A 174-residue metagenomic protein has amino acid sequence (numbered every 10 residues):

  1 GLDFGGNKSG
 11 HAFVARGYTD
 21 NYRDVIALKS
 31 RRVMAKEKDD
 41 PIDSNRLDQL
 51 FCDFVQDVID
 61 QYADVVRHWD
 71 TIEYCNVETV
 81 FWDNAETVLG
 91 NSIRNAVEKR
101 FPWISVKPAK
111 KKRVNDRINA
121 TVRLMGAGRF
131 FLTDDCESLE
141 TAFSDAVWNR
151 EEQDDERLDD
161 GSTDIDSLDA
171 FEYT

Functional and structural regions predicted by a protein language model:
G1-G6, D83: Two-metal-ion RNase H-like nuclease active-site motif
G6-N7, T163: Active-site-proximal structural scaffolding
N7-K8, T19-R23: Secondary-structure boundary elements
S9, L89, D166-A170: Catalytic-loop motifs flanking and including active-site residues across diverse enzymes
G10-R16: Short beta-strand scaffold segments in enzyme catalytic cores
V14, N21-L158: Mg2+-dependent endonuclease catalytic cores in nucleic-acid-processing enzymes, primarily RNase H-like
G17-Y18, T174: Short beta-strand-to-coil "C-cap" segments at the C-terminal boundary of structured domains/repeats, marking
R157-T174: Acidic, Mg2+-coordinating catalytic module of metal-dependent nucleases/exonucleases that use a two-metal-ion mechanism
